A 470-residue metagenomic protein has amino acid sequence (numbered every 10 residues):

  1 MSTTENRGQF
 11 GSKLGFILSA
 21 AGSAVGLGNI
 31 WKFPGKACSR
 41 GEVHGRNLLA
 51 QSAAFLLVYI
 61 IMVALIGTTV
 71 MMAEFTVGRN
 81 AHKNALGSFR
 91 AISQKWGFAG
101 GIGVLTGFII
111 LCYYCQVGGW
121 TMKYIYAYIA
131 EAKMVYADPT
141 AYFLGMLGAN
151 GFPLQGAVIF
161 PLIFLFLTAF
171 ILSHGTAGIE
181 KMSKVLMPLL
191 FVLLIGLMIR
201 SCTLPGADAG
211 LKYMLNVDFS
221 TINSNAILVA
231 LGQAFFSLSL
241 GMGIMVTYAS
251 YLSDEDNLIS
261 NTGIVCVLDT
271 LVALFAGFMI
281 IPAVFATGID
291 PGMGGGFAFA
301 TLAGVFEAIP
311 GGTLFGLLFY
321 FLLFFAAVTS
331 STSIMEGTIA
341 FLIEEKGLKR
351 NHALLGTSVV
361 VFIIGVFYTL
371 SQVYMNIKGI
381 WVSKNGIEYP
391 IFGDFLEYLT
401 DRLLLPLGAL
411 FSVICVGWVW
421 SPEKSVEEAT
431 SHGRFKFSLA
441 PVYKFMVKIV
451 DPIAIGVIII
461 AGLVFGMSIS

Functional and structural regions predicted by a protein language model:
M1-K32, V70-F75, R79-A91, G97-F98 (+2 more regions): Membrane-interface "cap" regions at the ends of multi-pass membrane proteins
S2-F10, L14, E180, K184-V328 (+2 more regions): Membrane-embedded translocation segments of transport machinery
S2-T3, R40-R46, G118-G151, Y251-E255 (+5 more regions): Helix-loop-helix connectors at the membrane interface of multi-pass transporters/channels
T4-R7, G35-A50, N80-I102, C115-A177 (+5 more regions): Inter-helical loop and helix-membrane interface segments of multi-pass membrane transporters/permeases
S12-I60, A249, I259-G263, V267-L268 (+1 more regions): Transmembrane helix-boundary motif of multi-pass solute transporters/channels
K13, L18-A20, V58-Q94, C115 (+3 more regions): Juxtamembrane transmembrane-helix boundary signature
G15, A157-V158, L268-L274, T313-G316 (+3 more regions): Loop-to-transmembrane helix boundary motifs in multi-pass membrane proteins
I102, K346-S358, E397-I455: C-terminal membrane-solvent junction of multi-pass transporters and transport-like membrane proteins
